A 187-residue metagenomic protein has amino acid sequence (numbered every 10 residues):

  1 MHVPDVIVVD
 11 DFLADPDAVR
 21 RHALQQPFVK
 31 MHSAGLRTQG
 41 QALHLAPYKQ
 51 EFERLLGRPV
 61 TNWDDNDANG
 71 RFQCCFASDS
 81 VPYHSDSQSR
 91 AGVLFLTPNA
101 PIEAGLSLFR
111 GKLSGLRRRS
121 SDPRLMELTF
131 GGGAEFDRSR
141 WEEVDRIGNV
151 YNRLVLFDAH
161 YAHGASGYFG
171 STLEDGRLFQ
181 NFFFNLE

Functional and structural regions predicted by a protein language model:
M1-L156, H160-E187: Fe(II)/2-oxoglutarate oxygenase catalytic core
